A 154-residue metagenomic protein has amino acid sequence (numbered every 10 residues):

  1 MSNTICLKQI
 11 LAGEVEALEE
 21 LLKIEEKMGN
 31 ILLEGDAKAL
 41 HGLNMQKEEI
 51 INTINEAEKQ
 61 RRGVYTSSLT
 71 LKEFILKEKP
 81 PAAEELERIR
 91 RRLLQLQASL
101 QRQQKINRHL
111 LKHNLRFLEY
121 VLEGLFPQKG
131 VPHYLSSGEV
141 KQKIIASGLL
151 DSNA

Functional and structural regions predicted by a protein language model:
M1-K77: Extended, charge-rich alpha-helical scaffolding segments
E78-A154: Short terminal interaction segments
